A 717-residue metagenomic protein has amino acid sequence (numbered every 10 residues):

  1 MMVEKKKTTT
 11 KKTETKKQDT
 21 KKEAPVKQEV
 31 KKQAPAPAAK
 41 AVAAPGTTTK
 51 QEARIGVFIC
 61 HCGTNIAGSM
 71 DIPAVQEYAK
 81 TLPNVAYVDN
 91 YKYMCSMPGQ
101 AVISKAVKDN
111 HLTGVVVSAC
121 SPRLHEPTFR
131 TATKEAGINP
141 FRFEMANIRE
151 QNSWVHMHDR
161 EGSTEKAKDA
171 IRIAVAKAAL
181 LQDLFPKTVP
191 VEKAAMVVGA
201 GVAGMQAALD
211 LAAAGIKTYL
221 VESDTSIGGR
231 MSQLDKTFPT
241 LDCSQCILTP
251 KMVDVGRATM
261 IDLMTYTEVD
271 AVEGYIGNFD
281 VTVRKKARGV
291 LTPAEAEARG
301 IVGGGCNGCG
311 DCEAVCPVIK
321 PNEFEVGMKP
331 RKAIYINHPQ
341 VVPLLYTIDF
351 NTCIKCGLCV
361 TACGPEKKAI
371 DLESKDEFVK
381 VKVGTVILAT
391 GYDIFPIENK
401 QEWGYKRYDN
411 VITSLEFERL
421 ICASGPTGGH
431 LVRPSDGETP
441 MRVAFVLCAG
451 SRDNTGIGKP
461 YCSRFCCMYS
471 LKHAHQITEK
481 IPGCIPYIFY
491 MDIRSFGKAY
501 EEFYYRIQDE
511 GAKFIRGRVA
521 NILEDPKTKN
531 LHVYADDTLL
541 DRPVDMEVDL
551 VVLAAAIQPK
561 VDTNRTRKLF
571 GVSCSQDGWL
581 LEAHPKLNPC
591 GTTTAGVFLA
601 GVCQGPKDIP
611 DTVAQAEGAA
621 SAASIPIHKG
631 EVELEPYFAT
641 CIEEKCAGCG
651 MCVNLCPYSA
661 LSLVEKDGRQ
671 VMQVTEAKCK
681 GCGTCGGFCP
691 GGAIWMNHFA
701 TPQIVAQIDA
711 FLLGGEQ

Functional and structural regions predicted by a protein language model:
M1-T8, K12-Q717: Residues forming the flavin
